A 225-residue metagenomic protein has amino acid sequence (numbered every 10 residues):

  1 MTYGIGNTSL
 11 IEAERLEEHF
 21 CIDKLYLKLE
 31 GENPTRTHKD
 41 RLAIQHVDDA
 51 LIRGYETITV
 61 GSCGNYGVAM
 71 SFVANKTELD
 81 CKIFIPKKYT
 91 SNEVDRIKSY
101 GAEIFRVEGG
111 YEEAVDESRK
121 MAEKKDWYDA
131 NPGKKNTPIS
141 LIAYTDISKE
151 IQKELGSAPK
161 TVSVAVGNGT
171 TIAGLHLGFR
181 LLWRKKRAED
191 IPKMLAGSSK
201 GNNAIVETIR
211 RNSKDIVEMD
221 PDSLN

Functional and structural regions predicted by a protein language model:
M1-N225: PLP-dependent amino-acid enzyme catalytic core
